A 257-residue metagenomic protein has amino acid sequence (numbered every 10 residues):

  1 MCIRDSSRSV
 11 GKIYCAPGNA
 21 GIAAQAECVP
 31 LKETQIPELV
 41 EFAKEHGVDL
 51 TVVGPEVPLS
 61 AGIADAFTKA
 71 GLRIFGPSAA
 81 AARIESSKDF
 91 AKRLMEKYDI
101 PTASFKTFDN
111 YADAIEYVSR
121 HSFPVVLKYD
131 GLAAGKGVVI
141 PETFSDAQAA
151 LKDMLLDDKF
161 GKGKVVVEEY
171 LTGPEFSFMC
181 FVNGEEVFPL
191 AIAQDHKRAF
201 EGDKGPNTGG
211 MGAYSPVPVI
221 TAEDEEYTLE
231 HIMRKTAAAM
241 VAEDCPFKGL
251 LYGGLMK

Functional and structural regions predicted by a protein language model:
M1-A79, A112: ATP-binding N-terminal substructure of ATP-dependent carboxylate-amine bond-forming enzymes
C15-A16, V52-V53, I74-P77, S104-T107 (+4 more regions): General beta-strand structural signal in soluble alpha/beta enzymes
A24-Q25, V40, R83-D89, F200-G202: Short, charged, surface-exposed secondary-structure boundary motifs
A43-V48, R120-H121, G161: Glycine-rich phosphate-binding loop signature in dinucleotide/nucleotide-binding domains
F75-G137: A conserved helix-loop-beta module that forms one wall/lid of the active-site cleft in ATP-utilizing catalytic domains
I140-K257: Internal nucleotide-binding/catalytic subdomain
